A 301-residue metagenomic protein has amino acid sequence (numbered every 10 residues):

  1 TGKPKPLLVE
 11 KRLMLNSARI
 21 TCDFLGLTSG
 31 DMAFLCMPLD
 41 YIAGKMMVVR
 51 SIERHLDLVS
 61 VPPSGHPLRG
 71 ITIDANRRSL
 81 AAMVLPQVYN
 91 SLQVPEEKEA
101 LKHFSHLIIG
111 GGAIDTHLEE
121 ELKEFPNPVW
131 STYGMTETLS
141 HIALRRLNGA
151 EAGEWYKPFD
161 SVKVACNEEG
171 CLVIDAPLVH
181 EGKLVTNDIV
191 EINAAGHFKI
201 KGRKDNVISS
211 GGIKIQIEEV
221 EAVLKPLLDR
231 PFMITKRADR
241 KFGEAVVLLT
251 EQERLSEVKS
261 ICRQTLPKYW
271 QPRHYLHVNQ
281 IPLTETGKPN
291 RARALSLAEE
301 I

Functional and structural regions predicted by a protein language model:
T1-P6, T136: Conserved adenylation A10 loop of the ANL superfamily
L7-L27: Conserved structural elements of the adenylate-forming
V9-N16, M32-N90: AMP-binding/adenylate-forming
D23-L27, T72-D74, K98-E99: Glycine-rich helix-loop-beta junction characteristic of Rossmann-like nucleotide cofactor-binding loops
V94-G149: Gly/Ser/Thr-rich phosphate-binding loop
K163-V185, I189-E191, E251: AMP-binding/adenylate-forming core of the ANL superfamily
I189-W270: AMP-binding/adenylate-forming catalytic core of the ANL superfamily
V247-L249, I261-I301: Conserved C-terminal "lid"/linker of ANL adenylate-forming enzymes
